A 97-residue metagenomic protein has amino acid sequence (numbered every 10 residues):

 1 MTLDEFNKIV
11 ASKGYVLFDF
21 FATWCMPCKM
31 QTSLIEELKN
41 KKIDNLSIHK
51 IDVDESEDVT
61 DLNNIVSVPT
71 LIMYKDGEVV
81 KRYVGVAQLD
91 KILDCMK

Functional and structural regions predicted by a protein language model:
M1-K8: N-terminal "domain-start" segment that seeds a small globular fold
A11-F21: Short active-site neighborhood of thiol/selenol oxidoreductases, capturing the structured segment around
L17-F18, I48, L71: Hydrophobic beta-strand anchors of alpha/beta hydrolase catalytic cores
C25-C28, L71: The canonical Cys-X-X-Cys-His
K29-K42: Typically the conserved alpha-helix immediately C-terminal to a functionally engaged Cys/Sec in thioredoxin-like
V53-V59: Structural microenvironment flanking redox-active thiols in thiol-disulfide oxidoreductases
N63-I72: Structural micro-motif
I72-K97: Non-catalytic, surface beta->alpha helical segment in thiol-disulfide oxidoreductase systems
